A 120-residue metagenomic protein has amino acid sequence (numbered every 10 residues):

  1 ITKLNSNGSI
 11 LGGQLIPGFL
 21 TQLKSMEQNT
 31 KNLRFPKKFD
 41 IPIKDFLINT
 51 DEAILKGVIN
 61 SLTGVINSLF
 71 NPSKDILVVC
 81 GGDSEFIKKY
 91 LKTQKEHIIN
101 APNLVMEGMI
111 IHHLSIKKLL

Functional and structural regions predicted by a protein language model:
I1-I10, M26: Gly/Thr-rich phosphate-binding beta-strand-loop-beta motif of the actin/hexokinase/Hsp70
S9-L15, K95-V105: Short hydrophobic/aromatic-enriched beta-strand-loop microsegments
L11-K56, H112: Glycine-rich phosphate-binding loop plus the immediately following alpha-helix
D40-I76, D83, I98: Adenine-nucleotide phosphate-binding core of ATP-dependent small-molecule kinases
V79-G82, Y90, P102-G108: ATP/nucleoside-binding phosphotransfer catalytic cores, i.e., glycine-rich phosphate-binding loops
I87-K95: Short, aromatic/basic amphipathic alpha-helical patches
I98-L120: Glycine-rich phosphate-binding/hydrolytic loop that grips phosphoryl groups
